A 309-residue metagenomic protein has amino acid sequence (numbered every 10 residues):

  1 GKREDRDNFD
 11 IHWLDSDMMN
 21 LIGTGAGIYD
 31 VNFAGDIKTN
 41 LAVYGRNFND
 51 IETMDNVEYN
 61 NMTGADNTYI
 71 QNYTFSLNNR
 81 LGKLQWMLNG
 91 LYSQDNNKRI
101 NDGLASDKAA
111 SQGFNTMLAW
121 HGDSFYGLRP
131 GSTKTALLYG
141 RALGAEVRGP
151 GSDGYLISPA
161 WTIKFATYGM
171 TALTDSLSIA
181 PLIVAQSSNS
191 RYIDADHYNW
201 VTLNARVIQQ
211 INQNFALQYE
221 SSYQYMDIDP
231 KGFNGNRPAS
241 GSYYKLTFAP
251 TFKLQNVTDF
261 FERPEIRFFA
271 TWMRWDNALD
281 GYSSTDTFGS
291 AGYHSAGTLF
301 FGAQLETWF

Functional and structural regions predicted by a protein language model:
G1-N89, A270-W275: Outer membrane beta-barrel
E4-D7, D50-T53, N96-R99, L143-V147 (+1 more regions): Short acidic/His/Gly/Ser-rich catalytic and metal-binding motifs that mark active-site loops of diverse hydrolases
N20, N67-Y69, Q112, W161 (+4 more regions): Residue-level preference for beta-strand/loop junctions
N40, N78-F252: Detector for outer-membrane/organellar transmembrane beta-barrel domains, recognizing the amphipathic beta-strand
T63-G64, S106-K108, F125, G292-H294: Tandem-repeat/low-complexity and Cys-motif detector
Y126-L128, L254-R267: Outer-membrane beta-barrel biogenesis signature
A145, I183-V184, S222, R237-S240 (+4 more regions): Long, low-complexity regulatory tails in eukaryotic proteins
F248, L254, G292-F309: Outer-membrane beta-barrel "beta-signal"
